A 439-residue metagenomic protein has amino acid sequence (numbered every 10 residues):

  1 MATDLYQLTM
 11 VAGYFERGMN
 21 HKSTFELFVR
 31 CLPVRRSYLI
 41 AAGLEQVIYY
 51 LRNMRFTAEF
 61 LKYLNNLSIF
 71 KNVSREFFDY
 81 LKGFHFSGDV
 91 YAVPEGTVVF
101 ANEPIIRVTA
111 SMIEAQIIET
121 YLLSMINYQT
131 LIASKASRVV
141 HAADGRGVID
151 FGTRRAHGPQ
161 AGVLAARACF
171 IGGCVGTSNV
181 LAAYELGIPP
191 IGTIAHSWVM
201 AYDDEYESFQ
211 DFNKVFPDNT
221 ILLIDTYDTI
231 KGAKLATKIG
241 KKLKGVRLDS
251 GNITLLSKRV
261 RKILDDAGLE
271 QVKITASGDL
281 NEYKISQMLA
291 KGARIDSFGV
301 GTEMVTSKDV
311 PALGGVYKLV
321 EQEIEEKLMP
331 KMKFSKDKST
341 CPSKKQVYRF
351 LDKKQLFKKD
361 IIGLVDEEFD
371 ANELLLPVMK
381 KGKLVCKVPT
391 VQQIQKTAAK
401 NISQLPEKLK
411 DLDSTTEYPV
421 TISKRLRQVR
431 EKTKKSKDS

Functional and structural regions predicted by a protein language model:
M1-F216, I230, Y317-S439: Ordered alpha/beta subdomains of enzyme catalytic regions
S197-K354: Glycine-rich phosphate/ribose-binding loops and adjacent secondary-structure elements that form binding surfaces
